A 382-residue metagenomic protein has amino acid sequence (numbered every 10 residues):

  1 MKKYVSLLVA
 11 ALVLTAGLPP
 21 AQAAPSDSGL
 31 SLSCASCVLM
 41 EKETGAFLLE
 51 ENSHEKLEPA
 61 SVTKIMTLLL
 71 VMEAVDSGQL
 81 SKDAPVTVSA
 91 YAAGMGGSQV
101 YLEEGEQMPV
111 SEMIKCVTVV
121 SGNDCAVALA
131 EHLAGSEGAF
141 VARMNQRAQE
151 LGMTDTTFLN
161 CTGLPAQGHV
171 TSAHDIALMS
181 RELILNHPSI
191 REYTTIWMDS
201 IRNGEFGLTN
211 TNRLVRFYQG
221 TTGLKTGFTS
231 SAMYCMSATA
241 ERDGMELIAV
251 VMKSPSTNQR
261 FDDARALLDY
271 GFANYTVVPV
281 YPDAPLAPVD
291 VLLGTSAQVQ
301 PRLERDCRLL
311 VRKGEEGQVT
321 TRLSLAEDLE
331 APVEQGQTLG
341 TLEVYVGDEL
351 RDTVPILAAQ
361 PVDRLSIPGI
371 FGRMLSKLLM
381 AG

Functional and structural regions predicted by a protein language model:
K2-Q22: Sec-dependent N-terminal signal peptides of Gram-positive bacterial secreted proteins and lipoproteins
K2-Y4, P59, V110, I367 (+1 more regions): Structural motif marking the loop-to-transmembrane transition
K3-Y4, I65, R242: Hydrophobic alpha-helical segments, especially transmembrane helices and their immediate juxtamembrane helical caps
T15-A16, S77, P282: Residues in and immediately flanking transmembrane alpha helices
A21-H187: Active-site-adjacent loops and short helices of periplasmic peptidoglycan-processing enzymes
M153-T157, P165-G382: Domain-terminus/edge residues, biased toward the C-terminal soluble/receptor-binding domains of extracytoplasmic
